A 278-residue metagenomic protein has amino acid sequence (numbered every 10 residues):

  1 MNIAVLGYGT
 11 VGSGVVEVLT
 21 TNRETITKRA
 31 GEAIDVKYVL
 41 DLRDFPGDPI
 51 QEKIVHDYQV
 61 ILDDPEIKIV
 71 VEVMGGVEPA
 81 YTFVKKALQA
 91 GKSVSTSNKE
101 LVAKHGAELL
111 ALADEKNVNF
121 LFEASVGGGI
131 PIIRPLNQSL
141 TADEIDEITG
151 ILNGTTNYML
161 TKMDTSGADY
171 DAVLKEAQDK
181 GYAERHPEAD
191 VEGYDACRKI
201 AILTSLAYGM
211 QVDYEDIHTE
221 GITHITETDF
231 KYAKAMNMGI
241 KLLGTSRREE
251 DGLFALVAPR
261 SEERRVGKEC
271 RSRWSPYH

Functional and structural regions predicted by a protein language model:
M1-Q89: N-terminal glycine-/serine-/threonine-rich beta1-alpha1-beta2 phosphate-ribose binding loop of Rossmann-like
G75-V77, N153, R260-E262: Short glycine-rich anion-binding loops that position phosphate/pyrophosphate groups of nucleotides and phosphorylated
Y81-K86, K99-G127, I133-L136: Rossmann-fold NAD(P)-binding glycine/threonine-rich loop
V94-S95: A short hydrophobic/small-residue beta-strand
Q138-R198: Conserved anion/nucleotide-ligand pocket segment
V173-R265: Substrate-binding/catalytic subdomain of NAD(P)-dependent oxidoreductase enzymes
G267-H278: Positively charged, low-complexity/disordered segments
